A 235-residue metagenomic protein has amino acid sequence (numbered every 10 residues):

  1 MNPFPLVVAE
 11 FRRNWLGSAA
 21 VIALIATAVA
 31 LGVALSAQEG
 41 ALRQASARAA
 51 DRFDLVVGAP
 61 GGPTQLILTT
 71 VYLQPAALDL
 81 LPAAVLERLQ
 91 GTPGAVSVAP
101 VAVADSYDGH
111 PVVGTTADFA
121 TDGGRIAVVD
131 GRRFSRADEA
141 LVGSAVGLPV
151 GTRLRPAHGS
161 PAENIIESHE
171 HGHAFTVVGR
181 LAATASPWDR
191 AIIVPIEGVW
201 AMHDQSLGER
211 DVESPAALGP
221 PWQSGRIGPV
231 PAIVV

Functional and structural regions predicted by a protein language model:
M1-V33: N-terminal Sec/SRP start-transfer signal
G32-P111, T121, R136, W222-Q223: Hydrophobic, regular-secondary-structure patches
R52, P93, Y107-H110, T115 (+5 more regions): Extracytoplasmic
A59, L81, G114-T115, V142 (+1 more regions): A conserved hydrophobic position in a structured secondary element of the catalytic/binding core that shapes
H110-A157: Short beta-strand boundary microenvironments
G147, G159-S168: Short, charged beta-turn/beta-strand-edge "cap" motif at the junction between a beta-strand and an adjacent loop
H169-A174, R180-V235: Mechanotransmission and gating elements of multispan inner-membrane complexes involved in transport and envelope
